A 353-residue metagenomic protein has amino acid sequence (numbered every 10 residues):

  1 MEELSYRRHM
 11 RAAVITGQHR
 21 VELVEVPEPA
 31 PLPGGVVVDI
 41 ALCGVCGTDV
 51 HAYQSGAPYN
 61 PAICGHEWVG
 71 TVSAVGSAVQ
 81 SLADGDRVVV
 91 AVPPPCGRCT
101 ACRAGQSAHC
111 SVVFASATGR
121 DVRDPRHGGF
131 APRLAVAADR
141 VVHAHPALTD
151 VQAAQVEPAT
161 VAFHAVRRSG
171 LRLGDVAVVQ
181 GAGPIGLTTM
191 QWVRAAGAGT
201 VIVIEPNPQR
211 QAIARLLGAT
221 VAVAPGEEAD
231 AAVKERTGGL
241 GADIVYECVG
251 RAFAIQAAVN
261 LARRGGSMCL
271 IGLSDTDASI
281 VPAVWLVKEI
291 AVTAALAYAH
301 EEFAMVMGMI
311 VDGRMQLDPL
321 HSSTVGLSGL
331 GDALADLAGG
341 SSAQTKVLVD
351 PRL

Functional and structural regions predicted by a protein language model:
M1-V69, P132, R352-L353: Short N-terminal strand-loop motif that marks the start of NAD(P)H/FAD-dependent oxidoreductase cofactor-binding domains
E2-M10, Q256-N260, H300-L353: C-terminal hydrophobic helical "lid"/dimerization subdomain of Rossmann-like NAD(P)H-dependent oxidoreductases
P29-C43, G56-R103, H145-L148: Glycine-rich beta-strand-centered segment in the early N-terminal region that forms part of a ligand/cofactor-binding
C46, A91-V142: Cysteine-cluster motifs in flexible loop/terminal segments that predominantly coordinate metals
E67, D86-R87, A101, S107 (+4 more regions): Residue-level marker of beta-strand positions
D139, H145-E227: Mid-domain Rossmann-like dinucleotide-binding core that forms the NAD(H)/NADP(H) cofactor-binding site
S169-L171, P208, A212-A291: Glycine-rich cofactor phosphate-binding loops and adjacent beta1-alpha1 units of small-molecule cofactor enzyme domains
S267-C269, S279-L320: Rossmann-fold dehydrogenase core element
